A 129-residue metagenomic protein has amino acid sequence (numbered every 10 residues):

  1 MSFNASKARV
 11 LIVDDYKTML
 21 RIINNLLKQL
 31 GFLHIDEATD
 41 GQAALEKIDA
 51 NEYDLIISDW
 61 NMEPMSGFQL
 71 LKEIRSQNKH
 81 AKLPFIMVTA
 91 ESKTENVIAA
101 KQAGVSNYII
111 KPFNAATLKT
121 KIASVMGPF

Functional and structural regions predicted by a protein language model:
K17-D36: Two-component/phosphorelay signaling modules centered on CheY-like receiver
N24, Q69, S92-N107: Alpha4 helix (beta4-alpha4-beta5 surface) of REC/receiver domains from two-component response regulators
E37-E46, G67: Helix N-cap/capping motif at the beta->alpha junctions
E46, F68-A81: Short amphipathic alpha-helix used as the core "switch/output" element in two-component signaling
N51-I57: Active-site beta3 strand of CheY-like receiver
M62: Receiver (REC) domain active-site loop signature in two-component systems and cognate sites in sensor histidine kinases
F113-I122: C-terminal output helix
